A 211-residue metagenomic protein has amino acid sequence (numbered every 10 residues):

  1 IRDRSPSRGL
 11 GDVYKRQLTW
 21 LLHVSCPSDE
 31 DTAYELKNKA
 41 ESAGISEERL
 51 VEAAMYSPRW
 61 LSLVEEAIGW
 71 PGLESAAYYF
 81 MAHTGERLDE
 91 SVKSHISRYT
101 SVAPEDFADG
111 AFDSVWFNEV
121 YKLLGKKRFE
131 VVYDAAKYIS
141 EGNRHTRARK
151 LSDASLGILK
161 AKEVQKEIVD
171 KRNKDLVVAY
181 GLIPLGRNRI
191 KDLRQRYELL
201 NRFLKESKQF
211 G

Functional and structural regions predicted by a protein language model:
I1-Y14: Short, small-residue-biased leader/transition segments that mark boundaries at the very start of proteins
K15-A148: Long, acidic/serine-threonine-rich intrinsically disordered regions with weak helical/coil propensity that act as
K126, E130-D134, Y138-G211: Alpha-helical protein-protein interaction scaffolds
